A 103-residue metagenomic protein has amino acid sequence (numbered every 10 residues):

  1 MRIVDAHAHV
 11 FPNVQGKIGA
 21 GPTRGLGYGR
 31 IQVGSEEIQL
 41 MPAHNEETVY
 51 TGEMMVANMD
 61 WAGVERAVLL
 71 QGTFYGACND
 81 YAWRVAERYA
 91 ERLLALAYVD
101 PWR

Functional and structural regions predicted by a protein language model:
M1-R103: Helix-coil boundary/capping segments in enzymes
